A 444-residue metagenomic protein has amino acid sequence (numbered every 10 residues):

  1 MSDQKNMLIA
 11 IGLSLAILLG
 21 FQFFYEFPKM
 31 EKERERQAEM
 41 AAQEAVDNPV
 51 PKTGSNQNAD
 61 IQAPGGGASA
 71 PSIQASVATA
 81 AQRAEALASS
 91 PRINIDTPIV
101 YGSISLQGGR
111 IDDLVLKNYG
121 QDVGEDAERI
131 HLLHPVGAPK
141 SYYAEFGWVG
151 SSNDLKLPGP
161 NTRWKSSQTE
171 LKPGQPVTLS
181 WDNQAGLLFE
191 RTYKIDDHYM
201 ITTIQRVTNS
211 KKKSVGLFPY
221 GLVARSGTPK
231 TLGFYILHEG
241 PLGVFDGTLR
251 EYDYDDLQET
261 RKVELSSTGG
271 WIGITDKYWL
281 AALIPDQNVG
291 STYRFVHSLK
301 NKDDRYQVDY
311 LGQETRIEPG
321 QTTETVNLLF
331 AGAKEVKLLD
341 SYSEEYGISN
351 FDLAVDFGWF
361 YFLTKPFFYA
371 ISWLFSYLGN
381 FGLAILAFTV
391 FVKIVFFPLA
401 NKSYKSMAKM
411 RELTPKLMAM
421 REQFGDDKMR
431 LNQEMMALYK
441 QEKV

Functional and structural regions predicted by a protein language model:
M1-I394: Membrane-protein biogenesis/insertion across secretory and organellar systems
F23, L187, Q205, G320 (+1 more regions): Membrane-interface amphipathic helices and adjacent TM-edge segments
